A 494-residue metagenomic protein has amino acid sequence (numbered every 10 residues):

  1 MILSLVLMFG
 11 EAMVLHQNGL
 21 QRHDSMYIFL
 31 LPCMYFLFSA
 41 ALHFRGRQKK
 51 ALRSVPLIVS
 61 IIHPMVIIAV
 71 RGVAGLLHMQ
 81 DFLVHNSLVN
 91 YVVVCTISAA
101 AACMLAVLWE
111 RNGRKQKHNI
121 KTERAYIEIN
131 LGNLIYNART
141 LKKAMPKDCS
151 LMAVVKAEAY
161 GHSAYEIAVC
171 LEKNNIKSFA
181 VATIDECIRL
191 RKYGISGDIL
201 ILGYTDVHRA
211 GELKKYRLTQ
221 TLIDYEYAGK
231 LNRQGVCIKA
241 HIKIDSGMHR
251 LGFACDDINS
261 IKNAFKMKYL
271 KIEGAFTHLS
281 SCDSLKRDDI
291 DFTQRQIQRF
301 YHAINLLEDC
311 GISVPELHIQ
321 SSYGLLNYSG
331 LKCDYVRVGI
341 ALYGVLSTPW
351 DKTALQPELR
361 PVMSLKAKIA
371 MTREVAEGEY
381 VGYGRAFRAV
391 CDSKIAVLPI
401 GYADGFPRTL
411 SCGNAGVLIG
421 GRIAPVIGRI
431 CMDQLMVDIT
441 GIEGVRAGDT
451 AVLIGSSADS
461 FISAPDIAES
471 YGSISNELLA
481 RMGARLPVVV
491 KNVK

Functional and structural regions predicted by a protein language model:
M1-N119: Alpha-helical transmembrane segments and their immediate juxtamembrane cytosolic regions
G10-H16, L325-S329, G344-S347, E377-Y380 (+2 more regions): Short acidic/glycine-rich loop or secondary-structure boundary segments that cap or lie
A69, R189-L190, K230, N327 (+1 more regions): Phosphate- and divalent-cation-binding pockets in alpha/beta enzyme and binding domains that engage nucleotide-derived
A106-N112, E374-K494: C-terminal accessory subdomain/extension
H118-Y126, K262, D351-P361: Short aromatic-glycine motifs in intrinsically disordered, low-complexity regions
A125-Y136, P146-H318, L331-K332: Active-site-proximal beta-alpha core segment in soluble small-molecule metabolic enzymes
I201, I272, I369, V426-I427: A structural signal for short, hydrophobic beta-strand segments that form beta-sheets in beta-rich/all-beta domains
T293-C391: Anionic-ligand-binding alpha/beta catalytic cores of soluble enzymes and soluble regulatory domains that recognize
